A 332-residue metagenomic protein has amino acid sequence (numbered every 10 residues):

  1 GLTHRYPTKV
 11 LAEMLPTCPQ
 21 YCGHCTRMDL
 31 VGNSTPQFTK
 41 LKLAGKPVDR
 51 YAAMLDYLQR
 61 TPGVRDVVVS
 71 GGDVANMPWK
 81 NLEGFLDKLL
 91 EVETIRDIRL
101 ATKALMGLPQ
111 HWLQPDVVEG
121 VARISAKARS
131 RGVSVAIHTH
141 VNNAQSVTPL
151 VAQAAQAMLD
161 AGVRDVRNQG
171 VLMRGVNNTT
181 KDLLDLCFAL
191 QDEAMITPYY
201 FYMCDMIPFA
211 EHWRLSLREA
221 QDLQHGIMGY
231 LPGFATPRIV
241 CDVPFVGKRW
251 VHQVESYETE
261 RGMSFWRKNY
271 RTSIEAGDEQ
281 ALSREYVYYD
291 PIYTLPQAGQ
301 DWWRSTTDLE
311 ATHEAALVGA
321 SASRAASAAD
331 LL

Functional and structural regions predicted by a protein language model:
G1-A12: N-terminal [4Fe-4S]-dependent radical SAM core
E13-D29: Local cysteine-cluster metal-coordination motifs and their immediate loop/turn environment, predominantly Fe-S cluster
T17, N142-A144, M173, F245-K248 (+1 more regions): Short, glycine-/Ser/Thr-/acidic-enriched flexible segments
C22-H24, N33, E275-A276: Short helix/loop capping segments that flank catalytic or ligand/cofactor-binding pockets
R27-Q37: Iron-sulfur (Fe-S) cluster-binding segments and ferredoxin-like electron-carrier domains, especially [2Fe-2S]
F38-K46: Short cysteine/histidine-rich metal-coordination sites, predominantly Zn2+-binding motifs
V48-D66, G72-L231: Conserved AdoMet/S-adenosylmethionine-binding subsite of the radical SAM
L184-L332: Auxiliary Fe-S-binding modules of radical SAM enzymes
